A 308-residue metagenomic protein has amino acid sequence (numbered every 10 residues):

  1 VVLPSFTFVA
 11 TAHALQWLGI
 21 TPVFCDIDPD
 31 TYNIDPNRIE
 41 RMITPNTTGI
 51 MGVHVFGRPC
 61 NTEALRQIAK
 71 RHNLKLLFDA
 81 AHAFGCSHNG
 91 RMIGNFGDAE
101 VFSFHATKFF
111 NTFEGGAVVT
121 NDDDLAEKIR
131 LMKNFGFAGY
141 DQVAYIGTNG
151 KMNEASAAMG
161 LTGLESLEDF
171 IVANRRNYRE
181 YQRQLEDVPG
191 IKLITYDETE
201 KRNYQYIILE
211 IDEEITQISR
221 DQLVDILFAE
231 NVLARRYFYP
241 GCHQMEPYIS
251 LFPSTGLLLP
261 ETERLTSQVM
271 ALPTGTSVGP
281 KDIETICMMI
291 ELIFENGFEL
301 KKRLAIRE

Functional and structural regions predicted by a protein language model:
V2, V23, L76-L77, V101 (+2 more regions): Structural detector of well-ordered beta-strand residues that form the stable sheet scaffold of enzyme domains
V2-A80, S87: PLP-dependent aminotransferase-like
F6, I20, I27, A81-H82 (+4 more regions): Histidine-centered beta-alpha loop that forms part of the nucleotide-sugar donor binding/catalytic region in diverse
T7, D30-T31, G57, K108 (+3 more regions): Glycine-/small-residue-rich active-site loops that bind phosphorylated ligands and cofactors
N33-M42, N46, G90-A99, T285 (+1 more regions): A short alpha/beta connector and helix-capping loop motif
N37, G49-V53, T62-A64, S87 (+1 more regions): PLP-dependent aminotransferase class I/II
F78-T112, G139-A144: Conserved active-site segment immediately N-terminal to the catalytic lysine that forms the internal aldimine
N95-L131, E154-A157: Active-site PLP attachment segment
